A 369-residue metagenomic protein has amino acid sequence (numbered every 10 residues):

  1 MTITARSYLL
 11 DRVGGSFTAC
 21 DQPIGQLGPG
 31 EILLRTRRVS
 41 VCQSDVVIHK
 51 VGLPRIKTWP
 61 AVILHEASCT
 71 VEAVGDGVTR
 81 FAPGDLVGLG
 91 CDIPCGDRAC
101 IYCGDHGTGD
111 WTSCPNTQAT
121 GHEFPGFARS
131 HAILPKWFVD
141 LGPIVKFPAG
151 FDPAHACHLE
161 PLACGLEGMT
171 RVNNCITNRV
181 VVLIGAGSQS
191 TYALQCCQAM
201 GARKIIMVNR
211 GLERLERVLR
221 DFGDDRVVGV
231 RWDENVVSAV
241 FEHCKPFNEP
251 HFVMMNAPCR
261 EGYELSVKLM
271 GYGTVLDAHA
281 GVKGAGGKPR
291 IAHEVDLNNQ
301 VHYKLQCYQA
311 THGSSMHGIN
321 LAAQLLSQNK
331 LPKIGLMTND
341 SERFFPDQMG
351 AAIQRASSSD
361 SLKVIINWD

Functional and structural regions predicted by a protein language model:
M1-I3, R220, N235, E242 (+3 more regions): C-terminal hydrophobic helical "lid"/dimerization subdomain of Rossmann-like NAD(P)H-dependent oxidoreductases
G25-V39, G52-Y102, P148: Glycine-rich beta-strand-centered segment in the early N-terminal region that forms part of a ligand/cofactor-binding
C95-I184: NAD(P)H dinucleotide-binding glycine-rich loop of Rossmann-like/cofactor-binding domains, especially the beta1-alpha1
L183-A186, Q198-Y263: Adenosine-nucleotide cofactor-binding segment
S190-T191: N-terminal Rossmann-fold NAD(P) dinucleotide-binding loop
A257-Q328, W368-D369: Glycine-rich phosphate-binding loop and adjacent beta-alpha segment of Rossmann(oid) nucleotide-cofactor-binding
